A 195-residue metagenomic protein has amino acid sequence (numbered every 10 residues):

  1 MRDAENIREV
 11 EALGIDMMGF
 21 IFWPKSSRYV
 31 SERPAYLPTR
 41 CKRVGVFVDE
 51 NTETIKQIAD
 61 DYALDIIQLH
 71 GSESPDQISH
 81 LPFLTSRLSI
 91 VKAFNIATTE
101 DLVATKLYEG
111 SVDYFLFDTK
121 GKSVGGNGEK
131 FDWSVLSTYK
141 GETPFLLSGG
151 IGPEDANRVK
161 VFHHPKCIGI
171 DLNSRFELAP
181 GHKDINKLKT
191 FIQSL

Functional and structural regions predicted by a protein language model:
M1-L195: Conserved N-terminal beta1-alpha1 strand-loop-helix module at the mouth
